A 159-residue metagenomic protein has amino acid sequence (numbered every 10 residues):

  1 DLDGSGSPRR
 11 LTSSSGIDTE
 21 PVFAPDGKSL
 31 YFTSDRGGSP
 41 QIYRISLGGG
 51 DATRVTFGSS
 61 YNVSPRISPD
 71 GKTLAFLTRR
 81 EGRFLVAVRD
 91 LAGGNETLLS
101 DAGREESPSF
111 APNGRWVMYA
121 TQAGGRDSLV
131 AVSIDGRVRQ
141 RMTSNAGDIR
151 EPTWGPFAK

Functional and structural regions predicted by a protein language model:
D1-K159: Sequence signature of WD/YWTD-type beta-propeller architectures
